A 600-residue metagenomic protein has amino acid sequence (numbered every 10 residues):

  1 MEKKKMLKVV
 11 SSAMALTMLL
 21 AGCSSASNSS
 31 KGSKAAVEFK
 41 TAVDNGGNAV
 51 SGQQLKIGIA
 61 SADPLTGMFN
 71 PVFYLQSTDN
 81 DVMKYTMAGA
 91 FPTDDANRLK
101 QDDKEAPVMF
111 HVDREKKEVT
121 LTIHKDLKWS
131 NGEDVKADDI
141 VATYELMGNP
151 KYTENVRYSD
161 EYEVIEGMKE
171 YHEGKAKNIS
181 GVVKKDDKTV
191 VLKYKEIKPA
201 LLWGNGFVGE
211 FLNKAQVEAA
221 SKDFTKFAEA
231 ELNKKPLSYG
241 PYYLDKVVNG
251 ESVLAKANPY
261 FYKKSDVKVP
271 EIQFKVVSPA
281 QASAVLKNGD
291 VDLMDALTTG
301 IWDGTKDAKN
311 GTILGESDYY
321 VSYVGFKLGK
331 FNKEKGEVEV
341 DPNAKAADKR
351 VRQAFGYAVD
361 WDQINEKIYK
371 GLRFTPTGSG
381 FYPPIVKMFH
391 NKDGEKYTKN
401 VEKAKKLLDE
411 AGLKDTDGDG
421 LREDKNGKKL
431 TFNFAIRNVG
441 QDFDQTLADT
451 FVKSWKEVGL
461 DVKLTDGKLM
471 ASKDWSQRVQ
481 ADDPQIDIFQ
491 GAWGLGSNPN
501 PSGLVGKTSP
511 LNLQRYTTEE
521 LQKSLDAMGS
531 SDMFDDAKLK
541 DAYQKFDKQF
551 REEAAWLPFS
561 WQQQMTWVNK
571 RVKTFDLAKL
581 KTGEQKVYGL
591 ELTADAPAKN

Functional and structural regions predicted by a protein language model:
N48, Q353, N365, D461-K473 (+2 more regions): Extracytoplasmic/peripheral linker and loop segments enriched in polar/acidic and small residues with frequent Thr/Pro
L55-R114, L237: N-terminal lobe/hinge region of extracytoplasmic solute-binding protein
P71, S317-V321, G325, K333 (+3 more regions): Acidic-aromatic pocket-rim loops
R157-A220: Surface-exposed binding/hinge segments that line and control ligand-binding clefts or catalytic entry sites
G206-V267, E271, K406: Gly/Pro-rich hinge or "lid" segments in bacterial periplasmic/extracellular proteins
F227-N233, P259-T305, D461: Ligand-site clamp/hinge motif
Y357-D360, T375-D417, N438-D444, F534: Structural transition elements
V568-N600: Long beta-strand-rich cores associated with HINT superfamily self-processing modules
